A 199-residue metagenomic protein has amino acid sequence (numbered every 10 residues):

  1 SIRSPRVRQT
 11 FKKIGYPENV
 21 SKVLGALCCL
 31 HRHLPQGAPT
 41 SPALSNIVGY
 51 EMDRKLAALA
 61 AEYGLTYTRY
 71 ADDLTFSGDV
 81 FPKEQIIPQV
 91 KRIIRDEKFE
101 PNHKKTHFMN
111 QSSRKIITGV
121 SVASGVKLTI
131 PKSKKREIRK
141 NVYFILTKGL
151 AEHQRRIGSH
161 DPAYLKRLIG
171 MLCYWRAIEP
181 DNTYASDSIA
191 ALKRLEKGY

Functional and structural regions predicted by a protein language model:
I2-I14, E18, G25-H31, P35-A38 (+2 more regions): Right-hand nucleic-acid polymerase module
S21-C29, E62-L74, K105: Short, surface-exposed recognition loops or helix-turn segments adjacent to catalytic cores
G37, S41, E62-D79, G119: Catalytic palm active-site di-aspartate
